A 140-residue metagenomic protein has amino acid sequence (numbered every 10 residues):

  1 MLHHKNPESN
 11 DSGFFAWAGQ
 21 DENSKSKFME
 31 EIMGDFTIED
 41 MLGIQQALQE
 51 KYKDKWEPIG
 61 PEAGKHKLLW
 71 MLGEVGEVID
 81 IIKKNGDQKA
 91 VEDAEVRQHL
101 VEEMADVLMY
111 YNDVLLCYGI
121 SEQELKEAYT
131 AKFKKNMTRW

Functional and structural regions predicted by a protein language model:
L2-A18: Positively charged N-terminal leader segments that act as targeting/secretion signals
D21, K27-W140: Flexible "arm" and connector segments at domain edges
